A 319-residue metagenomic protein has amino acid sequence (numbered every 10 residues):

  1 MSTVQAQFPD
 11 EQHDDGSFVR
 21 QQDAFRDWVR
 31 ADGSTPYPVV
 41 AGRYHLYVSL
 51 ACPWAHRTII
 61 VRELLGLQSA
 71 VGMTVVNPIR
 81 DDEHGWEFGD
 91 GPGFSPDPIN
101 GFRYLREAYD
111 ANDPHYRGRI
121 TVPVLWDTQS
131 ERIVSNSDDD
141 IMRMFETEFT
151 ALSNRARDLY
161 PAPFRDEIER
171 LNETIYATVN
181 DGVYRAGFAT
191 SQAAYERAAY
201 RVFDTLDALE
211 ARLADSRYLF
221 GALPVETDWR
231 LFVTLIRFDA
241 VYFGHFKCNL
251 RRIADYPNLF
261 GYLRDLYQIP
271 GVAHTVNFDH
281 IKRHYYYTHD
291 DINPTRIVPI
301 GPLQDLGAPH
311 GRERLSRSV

Functional and structural regions predicted by a protein language model:
M1-V319: C-terminal alpha-helical interaction module
